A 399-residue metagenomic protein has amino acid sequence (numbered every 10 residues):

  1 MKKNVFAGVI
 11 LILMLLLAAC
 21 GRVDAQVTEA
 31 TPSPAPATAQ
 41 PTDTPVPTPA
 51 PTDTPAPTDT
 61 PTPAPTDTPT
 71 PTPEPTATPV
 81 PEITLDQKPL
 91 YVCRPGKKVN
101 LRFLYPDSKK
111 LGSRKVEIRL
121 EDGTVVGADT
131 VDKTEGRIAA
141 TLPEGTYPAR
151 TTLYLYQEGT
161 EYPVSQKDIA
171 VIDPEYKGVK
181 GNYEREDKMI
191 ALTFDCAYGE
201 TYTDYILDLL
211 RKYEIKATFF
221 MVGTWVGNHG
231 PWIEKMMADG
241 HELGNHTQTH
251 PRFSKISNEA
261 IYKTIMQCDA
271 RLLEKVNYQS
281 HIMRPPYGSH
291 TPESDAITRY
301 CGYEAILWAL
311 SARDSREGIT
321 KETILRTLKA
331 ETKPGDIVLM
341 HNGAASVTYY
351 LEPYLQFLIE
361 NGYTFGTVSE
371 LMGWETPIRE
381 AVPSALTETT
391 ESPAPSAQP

Functional and structural regions predicted by a protein language model:
M1-V5: Positively charged n-region of N-terminal signal peptides that target proteins for export
L16-A19: C-terminal motif of bacterial Sec signal peptides marking the signal peptidase cleavage site
G21-P32, T38, P71-E82, L142-T152 (+6 more regions): N-terminal pre-catalytic segment of deacetylase/amide-hydrolase enzymes
Q87-V92: Short beta-strand segments of immunoglobulin-like
L101-S108: Aromatic/hydrophobic beta-strand junction motif of beta-rich domains
E121-G136, A140: Solvent-exposed serine/threonine-rich low-complexity stretches and specific carbohydrate-binding patches
V171-I256, A260, T264, D269-E274 (+2 more regions): Active-site beta->alpha N-cap acidic-glycine motif
H281, S289-E331, Y363-E375: His/Asp/Glu-enriched short active-site or ligand-binding loop at hydrolase and phosphoryl-transfer sites
